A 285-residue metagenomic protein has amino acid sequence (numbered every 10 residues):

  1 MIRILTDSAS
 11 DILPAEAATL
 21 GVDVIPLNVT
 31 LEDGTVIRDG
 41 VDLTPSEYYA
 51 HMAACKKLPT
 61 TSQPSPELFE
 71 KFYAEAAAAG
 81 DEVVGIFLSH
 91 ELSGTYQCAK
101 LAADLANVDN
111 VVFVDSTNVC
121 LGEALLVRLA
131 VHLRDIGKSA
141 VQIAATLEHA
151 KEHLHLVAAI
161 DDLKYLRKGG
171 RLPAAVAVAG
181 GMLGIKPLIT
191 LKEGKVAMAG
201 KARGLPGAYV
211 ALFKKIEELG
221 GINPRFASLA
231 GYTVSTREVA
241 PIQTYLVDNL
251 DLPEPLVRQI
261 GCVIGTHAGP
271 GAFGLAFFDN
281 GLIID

Functional and structural regions predicted by a protein language model:
M1, P59-T60, I86, T117 (+1 more regions): Short, contiguous strand/loop micro-motifs
M1-I2, G80: Local beta-strand N-terminus motif with an aromatic residue
R3, A9-D23, N28-T30, T35 (+3 more regions): Mixed-charge interfacial surface used for oligomerization/domain docking and macromolecular partner engagement
T35-G85, S89-V108: Class I S-adenosyl-L-methionine
